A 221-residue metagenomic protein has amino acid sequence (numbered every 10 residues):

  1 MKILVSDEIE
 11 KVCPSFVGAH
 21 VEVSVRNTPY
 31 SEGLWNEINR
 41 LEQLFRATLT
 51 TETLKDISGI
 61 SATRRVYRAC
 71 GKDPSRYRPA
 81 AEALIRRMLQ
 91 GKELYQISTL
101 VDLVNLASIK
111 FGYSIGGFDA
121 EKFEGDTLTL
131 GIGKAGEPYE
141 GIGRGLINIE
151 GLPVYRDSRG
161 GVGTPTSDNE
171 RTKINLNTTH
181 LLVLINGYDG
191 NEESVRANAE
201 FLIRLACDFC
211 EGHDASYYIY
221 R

Functional and structural regions predicted by a protein language model:
M1-R221: Charge-biased, low-complexity intrinsically disordered regions
